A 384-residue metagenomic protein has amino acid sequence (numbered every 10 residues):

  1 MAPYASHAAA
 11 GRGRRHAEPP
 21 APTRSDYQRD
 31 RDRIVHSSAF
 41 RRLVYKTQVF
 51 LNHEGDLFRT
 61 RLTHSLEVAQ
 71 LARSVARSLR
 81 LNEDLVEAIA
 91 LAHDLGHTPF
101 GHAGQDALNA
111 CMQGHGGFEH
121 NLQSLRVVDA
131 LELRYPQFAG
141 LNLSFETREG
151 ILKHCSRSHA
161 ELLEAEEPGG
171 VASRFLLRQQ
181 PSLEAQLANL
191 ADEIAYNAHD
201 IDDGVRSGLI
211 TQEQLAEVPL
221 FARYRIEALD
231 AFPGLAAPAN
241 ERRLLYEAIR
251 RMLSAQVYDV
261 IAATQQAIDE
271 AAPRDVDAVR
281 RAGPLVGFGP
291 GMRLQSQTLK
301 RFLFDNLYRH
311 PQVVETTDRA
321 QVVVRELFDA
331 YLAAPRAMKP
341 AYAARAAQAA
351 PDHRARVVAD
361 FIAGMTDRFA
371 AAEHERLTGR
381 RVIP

Functional and structural regions predicted by a protein language model:
M1-S65, A69-V75, N82-D84, G104 (+2 more regions): Histidine-centered, transition-metal-coordinating active-site segments
S78-R80, G96: Alpha-helix boundary/capping segments in eukaryotic regulatory proteins
V86-H115, H120-N121: Aspartate-rich (DDxxD/NDxxD/DxxxD) Mg2+/diphosphate-binding motifs and their adjoining helix-loop segments
